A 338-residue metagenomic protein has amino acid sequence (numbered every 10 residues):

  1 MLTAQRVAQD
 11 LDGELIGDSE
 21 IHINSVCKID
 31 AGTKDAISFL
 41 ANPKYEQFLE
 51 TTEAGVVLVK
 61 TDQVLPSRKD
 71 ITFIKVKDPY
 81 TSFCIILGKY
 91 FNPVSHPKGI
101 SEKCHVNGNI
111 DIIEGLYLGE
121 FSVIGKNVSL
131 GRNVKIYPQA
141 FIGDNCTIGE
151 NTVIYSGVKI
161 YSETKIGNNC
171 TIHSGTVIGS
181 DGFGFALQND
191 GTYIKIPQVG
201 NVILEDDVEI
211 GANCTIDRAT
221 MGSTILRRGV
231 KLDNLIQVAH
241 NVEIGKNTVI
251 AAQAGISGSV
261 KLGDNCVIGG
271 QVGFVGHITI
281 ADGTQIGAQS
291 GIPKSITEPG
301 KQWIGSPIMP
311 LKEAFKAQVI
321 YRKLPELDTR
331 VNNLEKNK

Functional and structural regions predicted by a protein language model:
M1-K103, T164, N169, G175-T176 (+3 more regions): Terminal amphipathic alpha-helical/low-complexity segments used for targeting or macromolecular assembly
F39, G99-P310: Structural signal for interior beta-strand "rungs" in well-ordered beta-sheet cores of soluble enzyme domains
